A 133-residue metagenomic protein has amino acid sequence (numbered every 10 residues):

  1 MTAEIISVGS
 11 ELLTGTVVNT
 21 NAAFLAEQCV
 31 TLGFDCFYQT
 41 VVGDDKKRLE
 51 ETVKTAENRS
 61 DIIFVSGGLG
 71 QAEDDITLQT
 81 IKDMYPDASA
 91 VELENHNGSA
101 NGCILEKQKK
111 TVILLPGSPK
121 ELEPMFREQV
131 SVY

Functional and structural regions predicted by a protein language model:
M1-Y133: Non-catalytic beta/alpha edge segments that cap or flank active sites
